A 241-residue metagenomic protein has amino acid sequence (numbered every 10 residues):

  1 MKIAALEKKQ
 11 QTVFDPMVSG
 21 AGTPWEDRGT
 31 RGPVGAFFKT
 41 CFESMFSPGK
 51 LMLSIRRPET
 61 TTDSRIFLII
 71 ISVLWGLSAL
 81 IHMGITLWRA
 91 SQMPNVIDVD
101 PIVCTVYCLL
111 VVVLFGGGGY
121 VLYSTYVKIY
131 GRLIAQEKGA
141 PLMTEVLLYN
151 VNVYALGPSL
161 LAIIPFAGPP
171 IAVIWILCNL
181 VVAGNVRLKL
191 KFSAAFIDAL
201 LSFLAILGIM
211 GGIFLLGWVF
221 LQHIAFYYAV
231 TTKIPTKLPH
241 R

Functional and structural regions predicted by a protein language model:
M1-P16, L51, W88, I209 (+1 more regions): Low-complexity, Gly/Pro
K2-L74: N-terminal juxtamembrane cytosolic/stromal segments of multi-pass membrane proteins
E7-T23, P48, S54-I55, M93-V103 (+3 more regions): Hydrophobic alpha-helical transmembrane segments
T12, P16-S19, T23-P24, R28-R31 (+2 more regions): Selective transmembrane helix interface/packing segments
G29-S44, R57, T61, P94-T105 (+6 more regions): Juxtamembrane loop-helix boundary motifs flanking transmembrane segments in multi-pass membrane proteins
L53, I85-Q92, A135, V182-F192 (+1 more regions): Juxtamembrane transmembrane-helix termini
S78-F115, A162-V173, M210-R241: Membrane-helix interface segments in multi-pass membrane proteins
Y107-V111, Y120-G212: Hydrophobic alpha-helical transmembrane segments and adjacent short intramembrane/lumenal linkers of inner/organellar
